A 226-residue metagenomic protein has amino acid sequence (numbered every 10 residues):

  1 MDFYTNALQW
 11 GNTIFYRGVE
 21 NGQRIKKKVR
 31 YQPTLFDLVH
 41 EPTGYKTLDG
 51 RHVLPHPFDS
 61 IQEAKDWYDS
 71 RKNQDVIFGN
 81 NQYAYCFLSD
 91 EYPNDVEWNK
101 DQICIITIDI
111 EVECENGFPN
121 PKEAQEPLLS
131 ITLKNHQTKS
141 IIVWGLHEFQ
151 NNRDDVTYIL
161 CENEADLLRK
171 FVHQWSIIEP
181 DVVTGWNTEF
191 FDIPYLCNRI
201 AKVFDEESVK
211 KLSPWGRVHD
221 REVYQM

Functional and structural regions predicted by a protein language model:
M1-M226: The two-metal-ion catalytic cores of nucleic-acid processing enzymes
